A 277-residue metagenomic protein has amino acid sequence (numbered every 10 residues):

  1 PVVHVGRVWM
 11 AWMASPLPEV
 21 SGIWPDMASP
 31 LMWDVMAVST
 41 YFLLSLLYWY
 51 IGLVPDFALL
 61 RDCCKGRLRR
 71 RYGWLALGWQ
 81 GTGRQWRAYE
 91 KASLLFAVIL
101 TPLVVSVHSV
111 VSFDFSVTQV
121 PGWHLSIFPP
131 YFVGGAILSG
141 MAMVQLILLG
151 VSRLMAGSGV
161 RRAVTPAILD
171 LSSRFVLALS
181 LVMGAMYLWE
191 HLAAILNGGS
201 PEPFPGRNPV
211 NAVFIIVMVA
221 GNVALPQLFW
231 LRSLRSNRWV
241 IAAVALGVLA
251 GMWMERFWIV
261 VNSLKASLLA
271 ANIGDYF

Functional and structural regions predicted by a protein language model:
V2-M13, V54: Transmembrane alpha-helix boundary signature
W12, N197, V261-L264: Short, solvent-exposed loop/turn and secondary-structure capping segments
E19-I23, M27-G221, L228-L231: Long, contiguous internal "core" modules enriched in hydrophobic/ aromatic residues
E19-W24, F204, A266-F277: Short, membrane-exposed interhelical loops at transmembrane-helix boundaries
M186, N222, G251-E255: Alpha-helical transmembrane segments of multipass membrane proteins
W230-I241: Membrane-helix interface "capping/anchor" motifs
V240-A250: Central hydrophobic cores of alpha-helical transmembrane segments in multi-pass integral membrane proteins
W253-L268: Membrane-proximal extracellular juxtamembrane segment immediately upstream of a following transmembrane helix
